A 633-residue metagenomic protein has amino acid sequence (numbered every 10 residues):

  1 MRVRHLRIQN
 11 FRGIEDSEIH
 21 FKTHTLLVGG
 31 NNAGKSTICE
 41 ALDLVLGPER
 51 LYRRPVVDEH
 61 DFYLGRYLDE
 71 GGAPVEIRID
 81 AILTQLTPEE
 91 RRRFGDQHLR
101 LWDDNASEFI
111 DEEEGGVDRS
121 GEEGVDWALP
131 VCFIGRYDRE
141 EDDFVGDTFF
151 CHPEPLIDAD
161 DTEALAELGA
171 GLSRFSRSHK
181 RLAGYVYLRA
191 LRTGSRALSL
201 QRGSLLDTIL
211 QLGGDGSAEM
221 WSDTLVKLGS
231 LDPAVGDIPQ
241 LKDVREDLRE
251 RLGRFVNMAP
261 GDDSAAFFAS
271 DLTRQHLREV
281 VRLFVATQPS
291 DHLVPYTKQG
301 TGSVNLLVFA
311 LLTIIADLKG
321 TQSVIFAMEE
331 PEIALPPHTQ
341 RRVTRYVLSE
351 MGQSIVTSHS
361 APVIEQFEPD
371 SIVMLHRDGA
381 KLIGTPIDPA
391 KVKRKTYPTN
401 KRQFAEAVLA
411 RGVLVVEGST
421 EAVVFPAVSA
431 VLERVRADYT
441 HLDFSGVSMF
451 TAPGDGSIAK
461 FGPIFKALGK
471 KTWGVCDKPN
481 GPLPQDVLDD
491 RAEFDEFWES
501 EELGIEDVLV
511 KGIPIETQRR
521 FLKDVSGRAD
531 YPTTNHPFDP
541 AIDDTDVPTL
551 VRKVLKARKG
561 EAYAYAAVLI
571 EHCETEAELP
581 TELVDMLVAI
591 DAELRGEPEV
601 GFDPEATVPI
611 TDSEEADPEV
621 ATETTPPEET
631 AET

Functional and structural regions predicted by a protein language model:
M1-G47, L277, R282-E406, A592-T633: Switch/communication elements of ASCE P-loop NTPase nucleotide-binding domains
Q9, K22, I82-L86, R136 (+2 more regions): Solvent-exposed residues in well-ordered beta-strands and their adjoining turns, especially edge/terminal strands
G47-G71, I355, L375, A380 (+1 more regions): Flexible phosphate/Mg2+-sensing switch loops adjacent to catalytic phosphate-binding sites
Y52-P74, P88-L225, L293-V294, D489-F494: Glycine-rich phosphate-binding loops of NTPases
V75-I79, L129, R181-Y185, S323 (+6 more regions): Short glycine-/polar-rich loops that comprise or flank the Walker A/P-loop and associated switch/sensor motifs
L191, S358-A361, C476-K478: A short beta-strand-to-loop transition that corresponds to the Sensor-1 phosphate-sensing loop of AAA+ P-loop ATPases
A197-L200, D207-L307, L311-I325, P484: Extended helical coiled-coil dimerization/tether regions that scaffold and oligomerize large DNA-maintenance assemblies
Q403-V415, S419-T633: Acidic, Mg2+-coordinating catalytic modules of nucleic-acid enzymes
